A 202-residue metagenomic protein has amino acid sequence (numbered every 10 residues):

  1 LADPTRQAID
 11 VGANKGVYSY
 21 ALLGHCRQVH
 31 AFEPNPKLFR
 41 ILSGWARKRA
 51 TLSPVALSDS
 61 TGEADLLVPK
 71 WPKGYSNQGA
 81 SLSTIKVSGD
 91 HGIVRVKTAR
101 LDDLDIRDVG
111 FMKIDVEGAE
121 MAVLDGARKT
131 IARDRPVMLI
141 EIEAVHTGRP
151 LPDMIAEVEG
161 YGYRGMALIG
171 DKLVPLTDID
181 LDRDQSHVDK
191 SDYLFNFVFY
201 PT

Functional and structural regions predicted by a protein language model:
L1-T202: Phosphate/nucleotide-binding beta-alpha loop and adjacent structural elements of enzyme active sites
